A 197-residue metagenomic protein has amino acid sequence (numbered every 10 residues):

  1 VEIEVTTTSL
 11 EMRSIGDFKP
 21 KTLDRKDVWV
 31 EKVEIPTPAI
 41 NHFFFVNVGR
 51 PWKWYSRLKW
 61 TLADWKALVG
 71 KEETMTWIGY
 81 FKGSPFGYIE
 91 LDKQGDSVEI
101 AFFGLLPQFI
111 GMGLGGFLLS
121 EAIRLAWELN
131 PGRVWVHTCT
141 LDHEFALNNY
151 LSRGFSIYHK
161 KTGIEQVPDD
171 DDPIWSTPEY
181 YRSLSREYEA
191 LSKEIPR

Functional and structural regions predicted by a protein language model:
V1-E34: Acyl-donor-binding surface of acyltransferase catalytic domains
V5, I164-R197: Acidic/histidine-enriched, glycine/proline-rich intrinsically disordered or flexible terminal extensions
L23-R57, S176, A190, P196-R197: Short amphipathic alpha-helix that is part of the acyltransferase structural core
S56-A63, V69-V98, F102-P107: A conserved beta-strand-loop-helix scaffold within acyl/acetyltransferase catalytic domains
M75, G132, S156: Short acidic/polar active-site loop segments enriched in Thr and Asp
L105, G111-A126, L147-S152: Conserved acetyl-CoA-binding loop-helix of GNAT-fold acetyltransferases
I110, V136-A146, G163-D169, I174: Conserved beta-strand-loop-alpha-helix junction that forms the acyl-donor binding cleft
A126-T138: Conserved GNAT acetyl-CoA-binding A-motif
